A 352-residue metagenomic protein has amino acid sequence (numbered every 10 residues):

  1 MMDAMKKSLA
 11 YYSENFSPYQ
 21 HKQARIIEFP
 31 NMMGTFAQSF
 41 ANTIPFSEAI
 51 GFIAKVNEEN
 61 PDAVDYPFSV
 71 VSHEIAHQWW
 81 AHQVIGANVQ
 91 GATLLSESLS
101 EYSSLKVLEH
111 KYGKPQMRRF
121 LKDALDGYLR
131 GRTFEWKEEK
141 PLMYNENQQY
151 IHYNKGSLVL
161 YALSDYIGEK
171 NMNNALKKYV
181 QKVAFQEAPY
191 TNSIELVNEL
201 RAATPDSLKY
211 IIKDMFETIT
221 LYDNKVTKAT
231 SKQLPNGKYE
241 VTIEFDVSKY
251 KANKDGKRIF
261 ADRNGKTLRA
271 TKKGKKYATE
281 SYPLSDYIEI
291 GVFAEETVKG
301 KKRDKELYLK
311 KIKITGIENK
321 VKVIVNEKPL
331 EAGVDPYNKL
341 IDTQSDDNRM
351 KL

Functional and structural regions predicted by a protein language model:
M1-E244, K251-K254, R258: Hydrophobic alpha-helical and helix-loop surface patches within well-folded domains that function as non-catalytic
A76-Q78, P115, N174, A184-L352: Non-catalytic accessory/interaction domains
